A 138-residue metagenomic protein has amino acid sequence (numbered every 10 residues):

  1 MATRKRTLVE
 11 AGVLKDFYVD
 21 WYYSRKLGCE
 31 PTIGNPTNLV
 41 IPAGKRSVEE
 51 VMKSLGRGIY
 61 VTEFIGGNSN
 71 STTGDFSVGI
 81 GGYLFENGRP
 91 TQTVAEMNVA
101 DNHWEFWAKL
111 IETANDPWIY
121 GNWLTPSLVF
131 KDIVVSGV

Functional and structural regions predicted by a protein language model:
M1-V138: Dual-mode signal for accessory low-complexity, basic/Gly-rich regions
